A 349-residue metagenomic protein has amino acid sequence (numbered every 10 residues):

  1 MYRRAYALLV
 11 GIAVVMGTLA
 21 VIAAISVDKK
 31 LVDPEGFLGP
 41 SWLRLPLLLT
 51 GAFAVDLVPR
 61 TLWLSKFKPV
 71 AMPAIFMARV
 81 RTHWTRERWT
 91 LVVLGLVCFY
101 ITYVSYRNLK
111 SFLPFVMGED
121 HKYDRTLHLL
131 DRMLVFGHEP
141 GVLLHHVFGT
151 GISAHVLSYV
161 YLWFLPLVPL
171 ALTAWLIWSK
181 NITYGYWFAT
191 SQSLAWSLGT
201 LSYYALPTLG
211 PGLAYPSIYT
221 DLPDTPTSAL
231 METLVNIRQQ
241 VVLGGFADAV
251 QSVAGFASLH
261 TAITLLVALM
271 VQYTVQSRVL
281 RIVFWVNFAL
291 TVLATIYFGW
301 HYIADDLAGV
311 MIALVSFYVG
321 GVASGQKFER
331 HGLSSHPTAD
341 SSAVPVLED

Functional and structural regions predicted by a protein language model:
M1-R4, S65-W89, F328-D349: Membrane-interfacial, low-structure loops and terminal tails that flank and connect transmembrane helices in multi-pass
M1-V15: N-terminal membrane topogenic signal
A20-D56, L62-A71, V93, V97-P169: N-terminal transmembrane-helix/juxtamembrane module of multi-pass inner/ER membrane proteins
G95-L96, P169-L206, P211-L222: Interfacial segments of alpha-helical transmembrane regions
S153-V168, Q251-Y273, I303, L307: Membrane-interface loop-to-helix entry segments
L170-W175, T261-R278, M311-A323: Membrane-interfacial alpha-helical segments at the cytosolic side of multi-pass membrane proteins
S202-T274: Membrane-interfacial catalytic/cofactor-binding modules of polytopic membrane enzymes
T208-A214, G255, L290-V315: Interfacial helix-loop-helix junctions of multi-pass membrane proteins
